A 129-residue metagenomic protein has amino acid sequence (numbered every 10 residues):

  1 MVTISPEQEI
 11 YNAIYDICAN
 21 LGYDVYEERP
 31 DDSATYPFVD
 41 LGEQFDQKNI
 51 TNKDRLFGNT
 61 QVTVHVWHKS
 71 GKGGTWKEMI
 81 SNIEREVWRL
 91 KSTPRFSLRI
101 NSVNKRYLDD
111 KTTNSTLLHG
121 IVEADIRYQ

Functional and structural regions predicted by a protein language model:
M1-R29, F45-Q129: Charged, amphipathic alpha-helical segments and their flanking helix caps
T35-Q44: A short, hydrophobic beta-strand-centered structural micro-motif
